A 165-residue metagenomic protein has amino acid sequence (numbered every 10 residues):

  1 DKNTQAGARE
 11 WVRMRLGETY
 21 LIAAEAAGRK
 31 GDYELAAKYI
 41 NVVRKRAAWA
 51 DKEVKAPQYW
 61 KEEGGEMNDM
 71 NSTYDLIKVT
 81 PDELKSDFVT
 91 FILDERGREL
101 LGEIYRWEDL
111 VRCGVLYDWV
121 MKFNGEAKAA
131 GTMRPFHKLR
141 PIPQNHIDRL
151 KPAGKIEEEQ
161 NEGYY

Functional and structural regions predicted by a protein language model:
D1-L16, Q58-Y165: Long, intrinsically disordered, low-complexity segments
E10-A47, V89-E99: Extended, hydrophobic/aromatic-rich amphipathic alpha-helical segments that build helical scaffolds
W49-K55: Boundary/linker segments of alpha-helical solenoid repeat arrays
